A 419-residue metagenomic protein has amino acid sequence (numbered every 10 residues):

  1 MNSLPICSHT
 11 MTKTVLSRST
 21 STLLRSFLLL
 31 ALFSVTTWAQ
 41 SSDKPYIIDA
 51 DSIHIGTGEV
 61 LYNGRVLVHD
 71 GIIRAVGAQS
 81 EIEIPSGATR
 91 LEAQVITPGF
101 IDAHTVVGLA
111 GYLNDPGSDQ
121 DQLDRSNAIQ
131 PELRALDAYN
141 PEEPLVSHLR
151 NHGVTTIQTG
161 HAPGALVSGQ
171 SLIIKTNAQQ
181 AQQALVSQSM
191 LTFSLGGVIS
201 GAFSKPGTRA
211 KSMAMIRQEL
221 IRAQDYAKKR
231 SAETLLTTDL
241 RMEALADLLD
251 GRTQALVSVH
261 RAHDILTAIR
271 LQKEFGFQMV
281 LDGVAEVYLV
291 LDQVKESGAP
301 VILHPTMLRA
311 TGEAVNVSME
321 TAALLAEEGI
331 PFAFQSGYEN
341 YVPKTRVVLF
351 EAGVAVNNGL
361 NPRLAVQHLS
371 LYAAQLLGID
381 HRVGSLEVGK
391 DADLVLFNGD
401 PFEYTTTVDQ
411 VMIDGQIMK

Functional and structural regions predicted by a protein language model:
M1-T22, A323: N-terminal secretory signal peptides that target proteins for export/translocation
R25-T36: Bacterial N-terminal signal peptides
Y46-I48, I82-L136, N151: Replace "His-x-His-based motif
D51-H54, E387-K419: C-terminal cap of metal-dependent C-N hydrolases
I53, T57-T97: Histidine-rich, glycine-flanked metal-binding segment
N63, S118, G160, L195 (+5 more regions): Active-site core of metal-dependent hydrolases
Y112-L113, Q120-S126, P131-E132, Q254 (+3 more regions): His/Asp/Glu-enriched, well-ordered alpha-helical/loop segment that forms or immediately abuts the divalent-metal
L145, R150-M279: Polyanionic/metal-chelating signatures
